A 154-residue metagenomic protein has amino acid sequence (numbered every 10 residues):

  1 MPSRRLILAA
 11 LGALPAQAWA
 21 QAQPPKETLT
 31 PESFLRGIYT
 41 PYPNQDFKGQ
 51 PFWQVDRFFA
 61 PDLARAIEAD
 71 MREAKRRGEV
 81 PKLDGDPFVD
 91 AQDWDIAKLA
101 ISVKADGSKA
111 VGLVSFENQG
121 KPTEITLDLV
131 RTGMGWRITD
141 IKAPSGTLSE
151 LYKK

Functional and structural regions predicted by a protein language model:
S3-L8: N-terminal export leaders
A9-L14: Bacterial N-terminal signal peptides
Q17-P51: Short, low-complexity N-terminal intrinsically disordered segments enriched in polar/charged residues
P24, L29, Y39-T40, D56 (+3 more regions): Non-catalytic interaction/Regulatory regions outside core domains
G37, P41-Q45, F58-D62, A66 (+2 more regions): Structured segments of extracytoplasmic/periplasmic soluble domains in secreted or envelope-associated proteins
A60, A64-K121: Surface-exposed, charged secondary-structure patches
A105-K109, L113, Q119-E124, T132 (+1 more regions): Low-complexity, intrinsically disordered terminal/linker segments enriched in charged and Gly/Pro repeats
